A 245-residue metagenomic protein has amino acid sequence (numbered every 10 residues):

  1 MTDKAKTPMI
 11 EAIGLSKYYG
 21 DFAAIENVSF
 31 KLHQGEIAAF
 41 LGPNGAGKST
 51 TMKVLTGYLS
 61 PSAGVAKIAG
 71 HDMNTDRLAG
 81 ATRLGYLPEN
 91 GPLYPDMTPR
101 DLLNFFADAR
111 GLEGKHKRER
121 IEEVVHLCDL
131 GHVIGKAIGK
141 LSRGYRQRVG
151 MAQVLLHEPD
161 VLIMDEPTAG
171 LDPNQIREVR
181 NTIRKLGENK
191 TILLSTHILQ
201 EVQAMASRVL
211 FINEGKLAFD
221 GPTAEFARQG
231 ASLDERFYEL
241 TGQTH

Functional and structural regions predicted by a protein language model:
N104, D108, K115-V133: Conserved ABC ATPase "signature" region
L162-E166: Catalytic Walker B motif of ABC-type/P-loop ATPase nucleotide-binding domains
I176-E188: Helical segment within the ABC ATPase nucleotide-binding domain
V202-A204: A short, surface-exposed alpha-helical micro-motif characterized by mixed small hydrophobic and charged/polar residues
D220-G221: ABC ATPase "signature
